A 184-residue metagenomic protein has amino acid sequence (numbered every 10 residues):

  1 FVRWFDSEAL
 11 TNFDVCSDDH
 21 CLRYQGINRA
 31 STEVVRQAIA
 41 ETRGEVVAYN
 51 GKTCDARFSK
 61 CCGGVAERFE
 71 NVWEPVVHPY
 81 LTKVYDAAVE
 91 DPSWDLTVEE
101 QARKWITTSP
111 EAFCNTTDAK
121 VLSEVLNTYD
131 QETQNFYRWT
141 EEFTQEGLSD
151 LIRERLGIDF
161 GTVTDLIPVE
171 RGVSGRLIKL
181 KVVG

Functional and structural regions predicted by a protein language model:
F1-G184: Conserved, single-site charged/polar hotspot
